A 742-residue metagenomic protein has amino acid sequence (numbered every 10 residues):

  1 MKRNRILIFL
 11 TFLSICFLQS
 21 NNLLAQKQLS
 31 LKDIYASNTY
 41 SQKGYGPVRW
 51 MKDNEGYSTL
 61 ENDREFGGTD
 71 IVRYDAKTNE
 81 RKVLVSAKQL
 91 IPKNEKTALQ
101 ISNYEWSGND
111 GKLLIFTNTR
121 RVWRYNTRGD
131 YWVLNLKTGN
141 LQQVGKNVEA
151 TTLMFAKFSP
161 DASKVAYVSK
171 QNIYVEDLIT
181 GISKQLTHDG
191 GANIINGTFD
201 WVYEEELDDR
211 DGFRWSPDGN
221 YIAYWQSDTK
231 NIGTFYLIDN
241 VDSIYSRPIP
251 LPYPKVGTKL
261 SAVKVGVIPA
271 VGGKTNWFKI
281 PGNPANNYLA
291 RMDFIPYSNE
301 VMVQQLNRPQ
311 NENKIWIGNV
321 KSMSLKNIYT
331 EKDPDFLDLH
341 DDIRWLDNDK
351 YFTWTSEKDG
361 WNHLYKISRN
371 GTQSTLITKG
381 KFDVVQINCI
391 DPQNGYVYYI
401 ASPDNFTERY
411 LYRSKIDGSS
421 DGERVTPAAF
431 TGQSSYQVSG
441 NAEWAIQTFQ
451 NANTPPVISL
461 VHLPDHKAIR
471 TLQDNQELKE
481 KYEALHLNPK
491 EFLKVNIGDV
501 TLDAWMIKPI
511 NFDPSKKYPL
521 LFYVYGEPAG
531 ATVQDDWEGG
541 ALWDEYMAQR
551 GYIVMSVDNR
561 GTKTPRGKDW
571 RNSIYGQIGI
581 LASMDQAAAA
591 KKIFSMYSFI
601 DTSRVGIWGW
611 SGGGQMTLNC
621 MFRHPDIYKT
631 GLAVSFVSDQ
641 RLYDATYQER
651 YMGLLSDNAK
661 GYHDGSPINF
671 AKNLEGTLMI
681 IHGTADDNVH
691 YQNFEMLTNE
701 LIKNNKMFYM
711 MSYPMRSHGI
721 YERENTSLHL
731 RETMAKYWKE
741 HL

Functional and structural regions predicted by a protein language model:
M1-Q28: Bacterial Sec-dependent N-terminal signal peptides
I8, L23-S434, G440-W444, A452-P456 (+1 more regions): Beta-propeller folds
G233-T234, A290-R291, S298, P427 (+1 more regions): Serine-hydrolase catalytic core recognition
